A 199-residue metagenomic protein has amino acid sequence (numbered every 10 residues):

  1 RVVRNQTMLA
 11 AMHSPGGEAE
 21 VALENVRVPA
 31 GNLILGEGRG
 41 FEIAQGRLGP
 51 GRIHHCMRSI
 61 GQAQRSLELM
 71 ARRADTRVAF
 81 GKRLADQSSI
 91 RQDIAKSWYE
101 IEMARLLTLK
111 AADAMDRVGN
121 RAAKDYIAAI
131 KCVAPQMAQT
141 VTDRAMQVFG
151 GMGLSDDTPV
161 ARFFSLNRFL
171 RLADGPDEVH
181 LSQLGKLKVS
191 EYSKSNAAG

Functional and structural regions predicted by a protein language model:
R1-E68, R72, D177-G199: FAD-binding core of flavoproteins
T7, N32-L48, R73-Q87, Q147-R162: Conserved catalytic-core motifs characterized by acidic clusters
E42, S88-A95, R121-K124, A128 (+1 more regions): Alpha-helical membrane and juxtamembrane elements of multi-pass inner-membrane transport and channel proteins
A44, A111, F164-N167: Short alpha-helical scaffolding segments that buttress acidic/His motifs in well-ordered protein cores
I60, Q64-L67, I94-T108, K131-T142 (+1 more regions): Alpha-helical transition-metal enzyme core signature, strongest for iron centers
A71-A85, I101-V133, M146-G153: C-terminal helix-coil-helix/basic helical segment that borders enzyme active sites and/or dimer interfaces and provides
R121, A128-G199: Alpha-helix capping/hinge segments and adjacent helical runs
